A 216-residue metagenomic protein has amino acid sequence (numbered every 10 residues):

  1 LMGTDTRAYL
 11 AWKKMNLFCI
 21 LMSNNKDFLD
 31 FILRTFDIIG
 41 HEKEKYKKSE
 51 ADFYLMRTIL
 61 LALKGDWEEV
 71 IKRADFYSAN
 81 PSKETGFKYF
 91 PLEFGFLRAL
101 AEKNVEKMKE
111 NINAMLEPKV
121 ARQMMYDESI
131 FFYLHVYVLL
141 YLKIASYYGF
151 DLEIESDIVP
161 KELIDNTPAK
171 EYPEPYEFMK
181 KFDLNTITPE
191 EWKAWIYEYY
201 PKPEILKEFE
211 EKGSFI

Functional and structural regions predicted by a protein language model:
L1-A121: Eukaryote-skewed repeat-based solenoidal scaffolds used as protein-protein interaction platforms, primarily
G86-L97, K109-A114, P118-A121, M125-I216: Terminal, non-catalytic domain-edge segments
